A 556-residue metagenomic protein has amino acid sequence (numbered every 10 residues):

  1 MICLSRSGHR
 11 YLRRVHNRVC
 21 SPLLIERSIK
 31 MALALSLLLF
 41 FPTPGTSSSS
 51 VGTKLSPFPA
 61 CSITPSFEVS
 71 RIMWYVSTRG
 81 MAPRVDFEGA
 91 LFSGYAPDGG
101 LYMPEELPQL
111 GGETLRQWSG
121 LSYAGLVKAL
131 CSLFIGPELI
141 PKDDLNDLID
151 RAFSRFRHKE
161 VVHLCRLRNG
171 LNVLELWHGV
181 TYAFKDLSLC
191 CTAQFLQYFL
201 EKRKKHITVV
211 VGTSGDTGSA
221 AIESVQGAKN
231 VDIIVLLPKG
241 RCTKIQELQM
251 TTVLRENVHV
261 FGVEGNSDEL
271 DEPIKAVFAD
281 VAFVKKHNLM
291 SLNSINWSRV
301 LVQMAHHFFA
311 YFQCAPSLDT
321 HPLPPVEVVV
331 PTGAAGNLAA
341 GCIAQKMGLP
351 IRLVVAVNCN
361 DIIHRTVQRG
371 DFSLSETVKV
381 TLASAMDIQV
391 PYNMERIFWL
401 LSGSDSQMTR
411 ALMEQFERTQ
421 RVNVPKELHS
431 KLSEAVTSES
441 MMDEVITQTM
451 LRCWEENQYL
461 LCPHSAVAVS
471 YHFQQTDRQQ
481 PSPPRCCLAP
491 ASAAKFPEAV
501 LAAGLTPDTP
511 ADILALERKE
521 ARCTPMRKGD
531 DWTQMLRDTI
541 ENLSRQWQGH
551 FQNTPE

Functional and structural regions predicted by a protein language model:
G8, F40-F41, G52, P57-E556: PLP-dependent amino-acid enzyme catalytic core
H9-Y11, H16-N17: Intrinsic-disorder-associated, low-complexity terminal segments enriched in Asp/Asn/His/Tyr and depleted of Lys/Arg
A34-F40: Hydrophobic alpha-helical signal peptides and transmembrane signal-/tail-anchor segments that drive secretory-pathway
